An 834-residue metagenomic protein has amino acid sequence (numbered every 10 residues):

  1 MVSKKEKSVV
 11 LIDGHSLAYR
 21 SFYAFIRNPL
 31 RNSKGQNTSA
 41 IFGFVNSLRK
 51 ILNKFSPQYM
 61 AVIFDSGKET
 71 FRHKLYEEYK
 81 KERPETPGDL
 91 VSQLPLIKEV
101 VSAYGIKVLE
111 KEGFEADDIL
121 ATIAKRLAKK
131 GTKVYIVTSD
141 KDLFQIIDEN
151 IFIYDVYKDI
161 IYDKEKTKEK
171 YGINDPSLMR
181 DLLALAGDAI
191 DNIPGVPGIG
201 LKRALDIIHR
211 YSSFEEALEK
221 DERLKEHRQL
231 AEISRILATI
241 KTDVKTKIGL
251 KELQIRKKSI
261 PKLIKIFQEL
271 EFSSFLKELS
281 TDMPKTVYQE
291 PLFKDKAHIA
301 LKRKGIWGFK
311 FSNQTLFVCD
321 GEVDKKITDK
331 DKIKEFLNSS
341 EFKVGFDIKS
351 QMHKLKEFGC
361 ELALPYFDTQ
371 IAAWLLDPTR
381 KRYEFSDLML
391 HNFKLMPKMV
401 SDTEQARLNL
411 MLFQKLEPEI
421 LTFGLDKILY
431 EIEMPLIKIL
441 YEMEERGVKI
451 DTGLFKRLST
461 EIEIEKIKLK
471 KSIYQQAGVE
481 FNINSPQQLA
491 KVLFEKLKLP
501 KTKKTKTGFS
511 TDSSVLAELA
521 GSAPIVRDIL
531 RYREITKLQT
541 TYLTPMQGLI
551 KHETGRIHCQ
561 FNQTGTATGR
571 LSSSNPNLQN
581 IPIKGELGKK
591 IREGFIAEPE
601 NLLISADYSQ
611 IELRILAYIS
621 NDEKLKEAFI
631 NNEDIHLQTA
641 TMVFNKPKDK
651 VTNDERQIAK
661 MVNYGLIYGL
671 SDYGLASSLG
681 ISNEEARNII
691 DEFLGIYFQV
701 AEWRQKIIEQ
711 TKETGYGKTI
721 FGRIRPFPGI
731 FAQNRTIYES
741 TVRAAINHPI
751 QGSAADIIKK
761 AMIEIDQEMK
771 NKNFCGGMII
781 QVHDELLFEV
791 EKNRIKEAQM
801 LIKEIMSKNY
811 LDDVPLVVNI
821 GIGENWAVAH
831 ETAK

Functional and structural regions predicted by a protein language model:
M1-D65, F71-R72: Non-catalytic, usually N-terminal nucleic-acid engagement modules in DNA/RNA processing proteins
V2-E6, R27-R31, K81-K247: Extended two-metal-dependent nuclease catalytic cores across DNA- and RNA-processing enzymes
L11-S16, I136-S139, L143-F144, I153-E169 (+4 more regions): Conserved beta-strand -> loop -> alpha-helix junction used to position metal-binding or nucleic-acid-contacting
Y59-A61, G113-E115, S139, K296-A297 (+3 more regions): Conserved DEDDh/DEDDy metal-dependent 3′-5′ exonuclease domain
H227-T328, F342, D402-I583, L602 (+6 more regions): Conserved "right-hand" nucleotidyltransferase catalytic core of DNA-directed polymerases
L375-M399, T403, N409, Q563-K648: Function-dense linear segments that define catalytic or interfacial modules in macromolecule-processing proteins
E445, K551-T554, H558-C559, T564-T566 (+4 more regions): Conserved catalytic core of nucleic-acid polymerases
I467, K471, Q475-R527, G695-R743 (+3 more regions): C-terminal polymerase-core module
